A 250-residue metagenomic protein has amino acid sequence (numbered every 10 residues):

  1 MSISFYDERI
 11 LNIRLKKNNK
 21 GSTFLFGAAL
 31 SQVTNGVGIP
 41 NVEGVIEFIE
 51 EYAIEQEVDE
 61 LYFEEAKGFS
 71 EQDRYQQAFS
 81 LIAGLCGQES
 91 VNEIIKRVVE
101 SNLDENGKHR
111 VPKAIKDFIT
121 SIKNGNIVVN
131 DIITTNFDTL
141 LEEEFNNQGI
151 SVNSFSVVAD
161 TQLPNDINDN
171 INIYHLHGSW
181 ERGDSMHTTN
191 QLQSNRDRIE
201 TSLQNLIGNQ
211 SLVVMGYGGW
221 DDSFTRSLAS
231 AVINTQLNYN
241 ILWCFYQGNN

Functional and structural regions predicted by a protein language model:
M1-I133, L141: Gly/serine-rich nucleotide phosphate-binding loop at the start of the catalytic core of nucleotide/ADP-ribose-handling
M1-T23, I122-N250: Conserved catalytic alpha/beta core of Sir2/sirtuin-type deacylases, generalized to analogous enzyme cores that bind
